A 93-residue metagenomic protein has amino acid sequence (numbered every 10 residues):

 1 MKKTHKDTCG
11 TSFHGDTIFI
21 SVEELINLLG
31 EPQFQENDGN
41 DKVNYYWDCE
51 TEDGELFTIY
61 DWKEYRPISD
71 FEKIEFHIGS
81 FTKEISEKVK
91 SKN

Functional and structural regions predicted by a protein language model:
M1-N93: Residues within mature, well-folded domains
